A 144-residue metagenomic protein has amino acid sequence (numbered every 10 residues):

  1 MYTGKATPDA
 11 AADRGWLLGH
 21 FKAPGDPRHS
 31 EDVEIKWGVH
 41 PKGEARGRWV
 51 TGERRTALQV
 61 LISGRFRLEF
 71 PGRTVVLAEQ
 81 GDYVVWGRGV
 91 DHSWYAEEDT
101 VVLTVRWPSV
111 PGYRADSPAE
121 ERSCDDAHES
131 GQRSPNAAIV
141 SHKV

Functional and structural regions predicted by a protein language model:
M1-W49, E121-V144: A short, N-terminal "cap"/entry segment at the start of jelly-roll beta-barrel domains of the cupin/DSBH fold
P27-R28, R46-E53, F70, V76-L77 (+1 more regions): Short histidine-centered beta-strand/loop micro-motifs that create catalytic or ligand/metal-coordination sites
D32-E34, R55, D99: A structure-centric signal for secondary-structure junctions around beta-strands
R54-F66, P71: Glycine- and acidic-residue-biased ligand/ion/polar-headgroup-sensing regions
G72-R88: Short acidic-glycine-tyrosine-enriched beta hairpin
L77, R88-Y113: Ligand-binding loop in jelly-roll beta-barrel domains
P108-A127: Short peripheral tails and domain-boundary helices/loops at the edges of structured domains
